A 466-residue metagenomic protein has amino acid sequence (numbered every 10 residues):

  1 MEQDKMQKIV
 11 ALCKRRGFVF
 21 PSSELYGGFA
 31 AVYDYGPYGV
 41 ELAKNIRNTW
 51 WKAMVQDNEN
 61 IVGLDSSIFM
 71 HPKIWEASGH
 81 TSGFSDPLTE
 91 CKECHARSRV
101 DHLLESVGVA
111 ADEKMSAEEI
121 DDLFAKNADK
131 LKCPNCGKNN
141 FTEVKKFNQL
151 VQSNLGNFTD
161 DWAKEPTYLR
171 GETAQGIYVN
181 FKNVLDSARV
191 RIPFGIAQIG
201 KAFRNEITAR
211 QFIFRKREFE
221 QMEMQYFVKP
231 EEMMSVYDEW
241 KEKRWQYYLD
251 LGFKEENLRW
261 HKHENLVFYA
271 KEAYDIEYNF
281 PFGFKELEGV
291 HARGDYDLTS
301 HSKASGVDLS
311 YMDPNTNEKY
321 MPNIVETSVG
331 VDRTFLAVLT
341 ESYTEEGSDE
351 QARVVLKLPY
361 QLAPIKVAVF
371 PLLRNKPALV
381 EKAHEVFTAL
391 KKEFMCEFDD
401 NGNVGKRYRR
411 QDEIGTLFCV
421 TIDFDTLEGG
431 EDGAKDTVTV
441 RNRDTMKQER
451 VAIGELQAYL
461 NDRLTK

Functional and structural regions predicted by a protein language model:
M1-K466: NTP/phosphate- and nucleic-acid-binding module
